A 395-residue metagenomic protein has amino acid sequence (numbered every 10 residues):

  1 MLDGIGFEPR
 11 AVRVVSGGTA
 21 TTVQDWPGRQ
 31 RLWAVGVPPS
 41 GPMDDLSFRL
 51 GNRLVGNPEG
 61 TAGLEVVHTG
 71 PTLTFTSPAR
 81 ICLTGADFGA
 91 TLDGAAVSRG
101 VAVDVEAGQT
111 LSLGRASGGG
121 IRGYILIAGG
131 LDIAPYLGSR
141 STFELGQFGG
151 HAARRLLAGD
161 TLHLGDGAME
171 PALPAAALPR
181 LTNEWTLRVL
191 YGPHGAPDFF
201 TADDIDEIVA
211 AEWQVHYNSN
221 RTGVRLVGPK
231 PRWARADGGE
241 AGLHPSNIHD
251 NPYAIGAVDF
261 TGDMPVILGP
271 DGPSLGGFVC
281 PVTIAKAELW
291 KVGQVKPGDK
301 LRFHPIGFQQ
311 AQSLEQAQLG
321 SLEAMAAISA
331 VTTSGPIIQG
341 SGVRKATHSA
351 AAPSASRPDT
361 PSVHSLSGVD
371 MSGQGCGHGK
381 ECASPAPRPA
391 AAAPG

Functional and structural regions predicted by a protein language model:
M1-R357, P361-G395: Conserved "landmark" site that anchors the functional core of diverse proteins
